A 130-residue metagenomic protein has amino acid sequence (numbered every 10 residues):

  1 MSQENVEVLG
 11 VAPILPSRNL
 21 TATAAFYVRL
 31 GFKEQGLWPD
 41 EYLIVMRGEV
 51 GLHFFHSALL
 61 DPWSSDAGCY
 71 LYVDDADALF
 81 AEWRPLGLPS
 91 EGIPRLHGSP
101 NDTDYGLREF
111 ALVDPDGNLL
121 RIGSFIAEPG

Functional and structural regions predicted by a protein language model:
M1-A22, C69, S124-G130: N-terminal beta-strand motif that seeds the catalytic metal site of vicinal oxygen chelate
V6-L9, D61-D66, D104: Short glycine-enriched loop/turn motifs at secondary-structure junctions
E7, L15-L52: Core segments of cupin and vicinal oxygen chelate
G10, P16, H53, A111 (+1 more regions): Conserved beta-strand segments that form the floor/walls of ligand-binding pockets within enzyme and binding domains
G10-A12, E49-G51, G68, R95: Structural motif
N19, C69-L119: Vicinal oxygen chelate
Q35-A67, L119-S124: Conserved short beta-strand elements that form part of the metal-binding/catalytic scaffold of enzyme active sites
S57-A58, H97, N101-D102, S124-P129: Acetyl-CoA-dependent GNAT
